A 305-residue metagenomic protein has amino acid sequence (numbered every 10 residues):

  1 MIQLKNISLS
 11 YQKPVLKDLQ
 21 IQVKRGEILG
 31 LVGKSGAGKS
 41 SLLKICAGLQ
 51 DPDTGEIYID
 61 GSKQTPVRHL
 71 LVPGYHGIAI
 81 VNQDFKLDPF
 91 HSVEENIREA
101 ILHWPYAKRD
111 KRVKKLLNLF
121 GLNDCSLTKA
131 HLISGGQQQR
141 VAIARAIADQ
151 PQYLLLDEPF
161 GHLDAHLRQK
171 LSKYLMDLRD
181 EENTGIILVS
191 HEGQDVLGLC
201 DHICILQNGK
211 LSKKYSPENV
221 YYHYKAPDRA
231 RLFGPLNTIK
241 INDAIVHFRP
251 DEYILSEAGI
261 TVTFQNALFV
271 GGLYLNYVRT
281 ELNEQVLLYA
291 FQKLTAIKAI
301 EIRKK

Functional and structural regions predicted by a protein language model:
A47: Helix-to-loop junction immediately C-terminal to a conserved catalytic motif
Q64-A79, H103, V220: ABC ATPase NBD coupling module
R68, K86, H91-D110, L119: ABC-type ATPase nucleotide-binding domains, specifically the catalytic core motifs of the NBD
K108-C125, D177: Conserved ABC ATPase "signature" region
K129-I133, Q137: Conserved ABC ATPase signature
A148-Q152: A short, proline-enriched helix->beta-strand linker immediately N-terminal to the Walker B motif in ABC-type P-loop
I245-K305: Non-catalytic connector elements of ABC transporters
